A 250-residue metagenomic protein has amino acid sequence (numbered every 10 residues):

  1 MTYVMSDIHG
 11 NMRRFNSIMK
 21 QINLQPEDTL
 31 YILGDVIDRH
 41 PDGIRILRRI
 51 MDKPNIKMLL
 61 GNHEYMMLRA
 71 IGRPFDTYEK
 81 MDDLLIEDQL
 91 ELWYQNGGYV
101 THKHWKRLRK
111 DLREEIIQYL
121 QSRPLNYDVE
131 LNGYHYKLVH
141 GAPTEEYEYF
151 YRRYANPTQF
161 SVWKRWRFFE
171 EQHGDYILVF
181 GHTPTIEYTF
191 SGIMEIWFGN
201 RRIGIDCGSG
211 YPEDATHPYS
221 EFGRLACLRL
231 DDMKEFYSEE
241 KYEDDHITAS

Functional and structural regions predicted by a protein language model:
M1-R49, K53: N-terminal active-site segment of His-dependent metallophosphoesterases
V4, I32, M58-L59, K137 (+2 more regions): Residue-level marker for buried hydrophobic side chains located in beta-strands that build the well-ordered beta-sheet
D7, G34-D35, G61-N62, H182 (+1 more regions): Active-site glycine-centered loops adjacent to acidic/histidine catalytic or metal-binding residues that shape
H9-R13, D38-P41, Y65-L68, H182-F190 (+2 more regions): Active-site environment of divalent metal-dependent phosphoester hydrolases
L33, I37, P54-I71, M233-Y242: A short, conserved beta-to-alpha structural element at the edge of catalytic cores that scaffolds binding
G43-L47, D52-Y127: Active-site neighborhood of divalent metal-dependent phosphoester bond hydrolases
Q95-G204, G208-Y219: Acidic, His/Gly-enriched loop-helix segments that form or flank divalent-metal centers in metallo-dependent hydrolases
F198-S250: Binuclear metal-dependent phosphoesterase catalytic core
